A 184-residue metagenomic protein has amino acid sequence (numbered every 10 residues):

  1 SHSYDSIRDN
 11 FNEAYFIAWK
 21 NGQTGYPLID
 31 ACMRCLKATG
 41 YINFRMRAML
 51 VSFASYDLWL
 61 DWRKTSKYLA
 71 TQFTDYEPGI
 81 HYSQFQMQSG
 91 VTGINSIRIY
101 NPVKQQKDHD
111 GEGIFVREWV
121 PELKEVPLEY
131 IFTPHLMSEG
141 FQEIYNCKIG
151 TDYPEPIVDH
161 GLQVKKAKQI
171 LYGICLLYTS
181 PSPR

Functional and structural regions predicted by a protein language model:
S1-A48, D57-L60, Q88: Gly/Thr-rich phosphate-binding loop signature of adenosyl cofactor/nucleotide-binding cores
S1-H2, R47, D61-Y68, G79-Q84: Short acidic alpha-helical/loop segments enriched in Asp/Glu that coordinate divalent cations
I7-E13, M46-M49, G93-Y100, E143-I149: Short acidic (Asp/Glu) and glycine-rich catalytic loops that position anionic groups and cofactors
A31-C35, M49-D57, Y68, Q72 (+4 more regions): Generic, well-ordered alpha-helical scaffold segments in large soluble proteins
D57, Y68-N146: C-terminal, helix-dominated tail/subdomain
G150-G161: Short, flexible active-site recognition loops that position polar ligands and cofactors
A167: Catalytic core of tubulin tyrosine ligase-like
Y178-R184: Conserved small/polar residues in nucleotide/adenosyl-binding loops
